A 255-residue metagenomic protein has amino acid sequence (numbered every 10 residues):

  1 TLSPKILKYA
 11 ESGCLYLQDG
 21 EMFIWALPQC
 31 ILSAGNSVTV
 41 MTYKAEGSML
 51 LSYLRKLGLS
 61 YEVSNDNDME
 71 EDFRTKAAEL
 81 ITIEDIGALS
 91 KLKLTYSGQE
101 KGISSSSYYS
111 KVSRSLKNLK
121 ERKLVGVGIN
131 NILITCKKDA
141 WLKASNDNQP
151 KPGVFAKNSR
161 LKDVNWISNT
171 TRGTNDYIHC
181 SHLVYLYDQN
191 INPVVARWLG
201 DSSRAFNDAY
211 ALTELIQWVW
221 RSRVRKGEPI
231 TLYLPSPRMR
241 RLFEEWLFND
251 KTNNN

Functional and structural regions predicted by a protein language model:
T1-I167: Positively charged, amphipathic N-terminal segments that serve as targeting/anchoring signals
L50-L51, A144-N146, V194-R197, F243-E244: Short glycine-/acidic-enriched loop or helix-start segments at secondary-structure transitions that form or flank
R160-L242, F248-D250, N254: Conserved RecA-like P-loop NTPase helicase motor core
